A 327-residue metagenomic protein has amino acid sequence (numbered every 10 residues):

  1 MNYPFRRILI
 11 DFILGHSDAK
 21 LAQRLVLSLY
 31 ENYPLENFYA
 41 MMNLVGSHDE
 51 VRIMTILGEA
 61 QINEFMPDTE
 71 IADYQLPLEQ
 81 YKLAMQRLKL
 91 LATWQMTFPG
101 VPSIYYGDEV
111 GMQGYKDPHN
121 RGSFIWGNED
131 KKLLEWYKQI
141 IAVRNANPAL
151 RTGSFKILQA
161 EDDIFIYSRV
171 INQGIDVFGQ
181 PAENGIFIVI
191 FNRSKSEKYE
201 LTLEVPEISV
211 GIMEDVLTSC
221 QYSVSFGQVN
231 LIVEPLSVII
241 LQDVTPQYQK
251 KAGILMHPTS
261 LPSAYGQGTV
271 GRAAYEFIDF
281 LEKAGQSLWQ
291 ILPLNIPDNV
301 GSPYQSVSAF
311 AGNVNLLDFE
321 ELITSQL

Functional and structural regions predicted by a protein language model:
M1-P99, A160-D162, H257, V300-L327: Alpha-amylase-like alpha-glycosidases and glucanotransferases acting on alpha-linked glucans and related
M1-V45, Q113-Q139, V143-P148, S168-N172 (+3 more regions): Active-site-proximal helices and loops of the catalytic beta/alpha 8
H48, Q95, G107-E109, I140 (+3 more regions): Conserved, mostly hydrophobic/aromatic
Y106-G114, K156-I157, Q290-V300: Short, solvent-exposed turn/loop segments enriched in Gly/Ser/Thr/Pro and often Arg
Q159-P206: Carbohydrate-binding surface patches
V205-S219: Solvent-exposed beta-hairpin/edge-strand motifs
V224-K250: C-terminal beta-strand-rich structural cap/linker in extracellular carbohydrate-active enzymes
L236, Q249-L327: Acidic/aromatic-lined carbohydrate-recognition and catalytic surfaces of CAZymes acting on diverse glycans
